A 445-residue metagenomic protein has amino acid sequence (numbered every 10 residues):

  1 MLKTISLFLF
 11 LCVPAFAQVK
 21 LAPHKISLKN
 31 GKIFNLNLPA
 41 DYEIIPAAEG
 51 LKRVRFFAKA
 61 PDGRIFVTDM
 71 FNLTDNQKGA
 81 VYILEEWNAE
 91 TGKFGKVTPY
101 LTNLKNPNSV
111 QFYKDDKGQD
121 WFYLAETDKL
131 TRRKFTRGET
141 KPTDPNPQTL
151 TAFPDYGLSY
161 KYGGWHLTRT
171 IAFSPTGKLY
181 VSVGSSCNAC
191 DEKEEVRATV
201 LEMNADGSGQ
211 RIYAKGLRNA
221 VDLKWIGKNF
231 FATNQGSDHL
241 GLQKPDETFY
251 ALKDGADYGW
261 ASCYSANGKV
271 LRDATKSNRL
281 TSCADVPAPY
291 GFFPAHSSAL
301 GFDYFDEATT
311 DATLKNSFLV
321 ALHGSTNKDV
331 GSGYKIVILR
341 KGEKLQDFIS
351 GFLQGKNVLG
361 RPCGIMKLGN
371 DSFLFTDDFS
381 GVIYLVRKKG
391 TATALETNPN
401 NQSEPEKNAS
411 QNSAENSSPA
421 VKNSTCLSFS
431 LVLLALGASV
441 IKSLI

Functional and structural regions predicted by a protein language model:
Q18-P39, T168, S185-N188, A198 (+8 more regions): Beta-propeller domain segments
H24-K29, I45-D75, S297-Y304, V320-A321: Beta-strand-rich domains and repeat architectures in extracellular enzymes and scaffolds, especially beta-propellers
E43, G50-R53, Q77, K96 (+9 more regions): Beta-rich catalytic cores
A47-G50, P99-K105, L150-D155, S159-G163 (+3 more regions): Surface loop/turn motifs at the tips and blade-to-blade linkers of beta-strand repeat domains
A48, A58, Q111-Y113, A172 (+3 more regions): Conserved beta-strand position repeated across blades of beta-propeller domains
G79-D115: Blade-loop segments of beta-propeller domains
L101-P107, Q111-Y113, E126-A172: Asp-box/WD-like beta-propeller blade repeats and closely related beta-sheet repeat scaffolds
S403-S430: C-terminal GPI-anchoring signal of eukaryotic secretory precursors
